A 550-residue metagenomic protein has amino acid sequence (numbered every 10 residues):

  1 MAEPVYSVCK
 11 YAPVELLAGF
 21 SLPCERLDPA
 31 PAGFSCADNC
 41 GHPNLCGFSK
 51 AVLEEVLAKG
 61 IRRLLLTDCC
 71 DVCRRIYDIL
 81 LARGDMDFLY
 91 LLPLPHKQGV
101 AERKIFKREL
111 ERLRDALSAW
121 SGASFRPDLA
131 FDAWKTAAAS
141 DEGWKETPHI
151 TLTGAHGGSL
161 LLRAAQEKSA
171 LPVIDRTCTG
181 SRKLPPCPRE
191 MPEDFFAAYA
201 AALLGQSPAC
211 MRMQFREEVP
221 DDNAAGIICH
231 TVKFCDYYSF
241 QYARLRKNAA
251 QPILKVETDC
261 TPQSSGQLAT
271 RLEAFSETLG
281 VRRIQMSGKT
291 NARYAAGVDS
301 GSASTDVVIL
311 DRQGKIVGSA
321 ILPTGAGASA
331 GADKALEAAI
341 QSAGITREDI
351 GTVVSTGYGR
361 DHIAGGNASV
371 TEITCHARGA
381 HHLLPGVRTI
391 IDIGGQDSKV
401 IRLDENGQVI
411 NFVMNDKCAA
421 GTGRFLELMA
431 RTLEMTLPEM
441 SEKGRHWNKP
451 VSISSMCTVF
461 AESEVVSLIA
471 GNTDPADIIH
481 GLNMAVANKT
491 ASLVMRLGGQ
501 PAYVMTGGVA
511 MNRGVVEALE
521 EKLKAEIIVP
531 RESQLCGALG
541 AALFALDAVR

Functional and structural regions predicted by a protein language model:
M1-A295, Q313-K315, C418-F425: An N-terminal assembly and electron-transfer interface module characteristic of large anaerobic redox and radical
A250-D259, E372-I373, E520-L539: Conserved phosphate-binding/catalytic loops in two-lobed NTP-binding clefts
T270, G423-L426, P530-R550: Glycine-rich phosphate-binding/hydrolytic loop that grips phosphoryl groups
K289-Q313, R388-G407: Gly/Thr-rich phosphate-binding beta-strand-loop-beta motif of the actin/hexokinase/Hsp70
V298-A330, K334, A338, V409-K417: Short glycine-rich, Thr/Ser-proximal phosphate-binding strand/loop in the N-terminal lobe of ATP-dependent enzymes
T324-A328, I410-K449, L543: Glycine-rich phosphate-binding loop plus the immediately following alpha-helix
Y358-G359, G499-K522, S533-G537: Glycine-rich phosphate-binding loops at beta-strand->alpha-helix junctions
A461-V494, Q534: Adenine-nucleotide phosphate-binding core of ATP-dependent small-molecule kinases
